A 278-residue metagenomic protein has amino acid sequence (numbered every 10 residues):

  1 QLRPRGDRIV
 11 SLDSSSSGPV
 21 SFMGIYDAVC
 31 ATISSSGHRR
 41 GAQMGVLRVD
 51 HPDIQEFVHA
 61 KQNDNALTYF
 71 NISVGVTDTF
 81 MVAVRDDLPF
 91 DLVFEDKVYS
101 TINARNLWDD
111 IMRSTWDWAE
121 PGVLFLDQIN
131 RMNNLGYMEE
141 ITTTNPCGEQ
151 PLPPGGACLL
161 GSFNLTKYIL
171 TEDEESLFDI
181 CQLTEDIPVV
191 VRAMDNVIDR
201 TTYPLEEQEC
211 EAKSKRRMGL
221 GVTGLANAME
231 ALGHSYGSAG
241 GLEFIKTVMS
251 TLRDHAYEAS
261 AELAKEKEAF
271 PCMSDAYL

Functional and structural regions predicted by a protein language model:
Q1-I180, Y203-C210, A256-Y277: Active-site cavity-forming subdomains of large catalytic enzyme subunits
P19, I180-I187, E211-G219, L242 (+2 more regions): Amphipathic, non-membrane alpha-helical segments in soluble helical-bundle scaffolds
I25, D186-V189, G224, H255: Charged catalytic carboxylate motif
V49, V191-R200, E211-G233: Core structural elements
G155-G161, V189-R192, T223: Short coil-to-beta-strand
T171-T184, G233-G240: Structural helix-adjacent loops and short alpha-helical linkers that scaffold large soluble proteins
E175-D199: Long, well-ordered alpha-helical scaffolding segments within enzyme catalytic domains, especially pronounced
N227, L232-L278: Intrinsic disorder at enzyme termini
